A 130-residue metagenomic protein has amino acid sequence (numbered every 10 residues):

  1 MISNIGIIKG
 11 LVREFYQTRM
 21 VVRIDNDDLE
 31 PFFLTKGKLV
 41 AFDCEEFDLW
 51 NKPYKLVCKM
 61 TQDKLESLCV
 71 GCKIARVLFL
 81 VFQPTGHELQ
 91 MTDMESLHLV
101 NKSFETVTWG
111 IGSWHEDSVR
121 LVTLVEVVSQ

Functional and structural regions predicted by a protein language model:
M1-Q130: Tubulin/FtsZ superfamily GTPase core signature
